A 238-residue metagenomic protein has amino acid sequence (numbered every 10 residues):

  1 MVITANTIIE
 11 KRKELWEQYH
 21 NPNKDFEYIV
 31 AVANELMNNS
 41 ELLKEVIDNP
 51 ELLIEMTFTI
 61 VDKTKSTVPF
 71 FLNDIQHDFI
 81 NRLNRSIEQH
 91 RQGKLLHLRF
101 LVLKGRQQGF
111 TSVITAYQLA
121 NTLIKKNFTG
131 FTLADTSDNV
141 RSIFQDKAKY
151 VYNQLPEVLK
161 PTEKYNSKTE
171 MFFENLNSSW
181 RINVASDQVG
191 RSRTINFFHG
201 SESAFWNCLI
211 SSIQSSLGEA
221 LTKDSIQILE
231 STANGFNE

Functional and structural regions predicted by a protein language model:
V2-E238: Phosphate/NTP-binding elements of NTP-utilizing enzymes
